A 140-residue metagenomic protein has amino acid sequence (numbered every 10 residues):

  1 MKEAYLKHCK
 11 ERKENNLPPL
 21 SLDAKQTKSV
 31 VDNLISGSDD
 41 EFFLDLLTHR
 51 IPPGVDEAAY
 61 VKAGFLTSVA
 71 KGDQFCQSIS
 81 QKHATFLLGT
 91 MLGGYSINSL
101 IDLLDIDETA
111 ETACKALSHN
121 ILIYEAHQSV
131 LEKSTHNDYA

Functional and structural regions predicted by a protein language model:
K2-V31, S36: Amphipathic alpha-helical packing elements
K2-Y5, K115-A140: Eukaryotic acidic, Ser/Thr-rich intrinsically disordered low-complexity regions
L17-S21, S38-D39, V55, D73-Q77: Charged, low-complexity interaction regions
A24-V31, P53-G72, M91-L104, L122-S134: Amphipathic alpha-helical scaffolding segments comprising HEAT/armadillo-like alpha-solenoid repeats
D39-P53, Y60-K62, S78: An N-terminal, globular interaction/scaffold subdomain
D40, Q74-S78, G94, I106-E111 (+1 more regions): Alpha-helix N-cap/helix-start positions at coil->helix boundaries
F42-F43, S80-T85, A113-L117, A140: Conserved hydrophobic register position within alpha-solenoid helical repeats
L47-I51, G89, S118: Structural signature of alpha-helical solenoid repeat scaffolds
